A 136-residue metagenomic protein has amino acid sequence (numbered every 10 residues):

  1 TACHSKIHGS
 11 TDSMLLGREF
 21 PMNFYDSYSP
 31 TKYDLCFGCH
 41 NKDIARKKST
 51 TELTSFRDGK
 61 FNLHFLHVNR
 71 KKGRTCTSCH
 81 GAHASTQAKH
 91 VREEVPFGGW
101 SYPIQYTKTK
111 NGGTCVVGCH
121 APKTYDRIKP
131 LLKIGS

Functional and structural regions predicted by a protein language model:
T1-S136: Flexible linker/context regions in extracytoplasmic redox proteins
